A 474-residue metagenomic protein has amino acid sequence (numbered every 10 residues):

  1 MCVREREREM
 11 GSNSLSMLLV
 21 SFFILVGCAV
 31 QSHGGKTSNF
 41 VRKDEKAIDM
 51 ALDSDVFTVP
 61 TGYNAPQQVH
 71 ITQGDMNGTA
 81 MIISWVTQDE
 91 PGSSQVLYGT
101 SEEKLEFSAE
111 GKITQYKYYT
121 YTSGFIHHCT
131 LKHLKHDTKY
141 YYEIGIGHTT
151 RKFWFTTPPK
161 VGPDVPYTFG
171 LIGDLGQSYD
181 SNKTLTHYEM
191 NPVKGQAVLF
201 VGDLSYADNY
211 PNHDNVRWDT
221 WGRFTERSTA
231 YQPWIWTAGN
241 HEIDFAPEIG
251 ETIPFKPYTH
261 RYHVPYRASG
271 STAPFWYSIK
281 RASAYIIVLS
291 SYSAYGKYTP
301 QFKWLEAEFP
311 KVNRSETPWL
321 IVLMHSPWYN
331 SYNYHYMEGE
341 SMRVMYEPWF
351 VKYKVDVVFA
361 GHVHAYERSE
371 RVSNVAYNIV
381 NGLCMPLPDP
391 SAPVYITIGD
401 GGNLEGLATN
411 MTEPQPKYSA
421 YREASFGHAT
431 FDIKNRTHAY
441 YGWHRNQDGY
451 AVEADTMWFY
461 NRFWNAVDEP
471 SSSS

Functional and structural regions predicted by a protein language model:
M1-R8: Intrinsically disordered, low-complexity terminal segments enriched in Ser/Thr
G11-L171, G176, N191-K194, P388 (+2 more regions): Acidic, histidine-bearing metal-coordination/catalytic regions of metal-dependent phosphoesterases
E102-G124, F169-S181, L185, A207-H213 (+6 more regions): Acidic/histidine-rich helix-loop elements that form or flank divalent-metal/phosphate-binding sites at the catalytic
F125-K132, H136-P163, N212, V216-L320 (+4 more regions): Extended active-site neighborhood of metal-dependent phosphoesterases/phosphodiesterases
V165-T237, E242-I243: Conserved, compact domain cores that house catalytic/ligand-binding motifs in diverse enzymes and effector modules
L171-G173, A197-D203, P233-N240, S290 (+3 more regions): Active-site neighborhood of phospho(di)ester-bond hydrolases with catalytic His/Asp-centered motifs
G202-D208, V312-N333: Short acidic, glycine-rich surface-loop motifs adjacent to enzyme active sites
